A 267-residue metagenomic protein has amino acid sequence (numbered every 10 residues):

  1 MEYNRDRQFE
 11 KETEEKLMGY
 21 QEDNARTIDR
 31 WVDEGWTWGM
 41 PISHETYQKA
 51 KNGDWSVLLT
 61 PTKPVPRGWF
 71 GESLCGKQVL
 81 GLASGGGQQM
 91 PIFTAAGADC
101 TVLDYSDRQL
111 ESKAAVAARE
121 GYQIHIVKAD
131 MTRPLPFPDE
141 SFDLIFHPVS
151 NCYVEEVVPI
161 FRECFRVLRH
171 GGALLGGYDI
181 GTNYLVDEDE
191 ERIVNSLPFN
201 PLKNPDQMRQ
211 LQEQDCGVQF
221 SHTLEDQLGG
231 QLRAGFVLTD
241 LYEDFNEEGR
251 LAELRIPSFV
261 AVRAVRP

Functional and structural regions predicted by a protein language model:
M1-P41: N-terminal auxiliary segments of SAM/dcSAM-dependent transferases
P41-K77: Conserved alpha-helix/loop element of class I SAM-dependent methyltransferases that forms part of the SAM/SAH-binding
K77-P134: Class I SAM-dependent methyltransferase SAM/SAH-binding core
T132-I145: A short acidic, Gly/Pro-enriched loop at the edge of an enzyme's catalytic core that lines a small-molecule cofactor
D143-V158: A short SAM/SAH-binding and catalytic strip from SAM-dependent methyltransferases
V158-A173: A short glycine-rich, Lys/Arg-flanked "PGG" loop and its adjoining helix->strand segment in the class I
A173-Q207: Conserved class I S-adenosyl-L-methionine
V218-L241: Short alpha-helix
